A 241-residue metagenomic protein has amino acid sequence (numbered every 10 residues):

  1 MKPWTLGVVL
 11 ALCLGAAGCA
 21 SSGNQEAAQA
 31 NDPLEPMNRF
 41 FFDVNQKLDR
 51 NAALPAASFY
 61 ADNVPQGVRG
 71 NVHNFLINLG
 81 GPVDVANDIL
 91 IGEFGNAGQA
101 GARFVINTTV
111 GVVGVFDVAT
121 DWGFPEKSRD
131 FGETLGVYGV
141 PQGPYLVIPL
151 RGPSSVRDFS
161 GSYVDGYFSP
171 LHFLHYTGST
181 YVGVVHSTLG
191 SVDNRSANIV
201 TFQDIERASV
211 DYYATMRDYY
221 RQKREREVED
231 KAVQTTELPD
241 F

Functional and structural regions predicted by a protein language model:
M1-V8: Bacterial N-terminal signal peptides that target proteins for export
G15-G18: C-terminal motif of bacterial Sec signal peptides marking the signal peptidase cleavage site
A20-N24: Bacterial signal peptide processing site
Q25-A28, E133, Y138-F241: A structured, mid-to-C-terminal "fold-capping" secondary-structure block
P33-V68: Post-signal-peptide N-terminal segment of Sec-exported extracytoplasmic proteins
G67-N71, I91-G98, T120-D121, E227-V233: Surface-exposed patches in mature extracellular/periplasmic domains of secreted proteins
H73-F75: Beta-rich strand-turn-strand
N78-V156: Mid-length scaffold segments of soluble, non-membrane domains
